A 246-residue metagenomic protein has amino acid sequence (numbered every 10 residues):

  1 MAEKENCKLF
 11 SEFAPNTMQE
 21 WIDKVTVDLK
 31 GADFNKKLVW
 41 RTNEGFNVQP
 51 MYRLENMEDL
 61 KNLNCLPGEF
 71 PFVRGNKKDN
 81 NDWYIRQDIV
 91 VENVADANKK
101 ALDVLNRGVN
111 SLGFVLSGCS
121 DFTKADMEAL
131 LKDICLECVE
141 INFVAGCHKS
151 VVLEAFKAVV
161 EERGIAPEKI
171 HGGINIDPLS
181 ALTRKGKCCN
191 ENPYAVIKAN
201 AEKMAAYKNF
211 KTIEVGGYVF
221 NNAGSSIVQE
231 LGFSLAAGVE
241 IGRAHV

Functional and structural regions predicted by a protein language model:
A2-R243: Catalytic alpha/beta active-site cores
